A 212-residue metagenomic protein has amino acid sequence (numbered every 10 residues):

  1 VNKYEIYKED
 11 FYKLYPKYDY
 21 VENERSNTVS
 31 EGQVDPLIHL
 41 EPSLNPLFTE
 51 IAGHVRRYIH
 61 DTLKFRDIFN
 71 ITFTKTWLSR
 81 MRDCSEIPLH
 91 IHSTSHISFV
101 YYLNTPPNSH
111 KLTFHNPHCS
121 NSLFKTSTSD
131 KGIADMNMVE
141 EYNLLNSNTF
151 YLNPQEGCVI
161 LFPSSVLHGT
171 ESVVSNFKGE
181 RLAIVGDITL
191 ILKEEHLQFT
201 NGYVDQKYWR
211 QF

Functional and structural regions predicted by a protein language model:
V1-F65, W77, C84-E86: Non-heme Fe(II)/2-oxoglutarate
I68-I71, S175-K178: A short beta-turn/loop motif at secondary-structure boundaries
I71-S79: A short glycine-rich, His/Asp/Glu-containing loop-to-beta-strand
L78-V159, E171, E180, I184 (+1 more regions): Catalytic core of non-heme Fe(II) oxygenases with the double-stranded beta-helix
L103, V166, I188-L190: Short beta-strand segments enriched in hydrophobic/aromatic residues within well-folded beta-rich domains
L161-S165: Short, proline-centered helix/strand-breaking motifs
V166-V173: Low-complexity, intrinsically disordered Gly/Pro/Thr-rich segments
Y203-D205, Q211-F212: Glycine- and charge-enriched low-complexity intrinsically disordered segments
